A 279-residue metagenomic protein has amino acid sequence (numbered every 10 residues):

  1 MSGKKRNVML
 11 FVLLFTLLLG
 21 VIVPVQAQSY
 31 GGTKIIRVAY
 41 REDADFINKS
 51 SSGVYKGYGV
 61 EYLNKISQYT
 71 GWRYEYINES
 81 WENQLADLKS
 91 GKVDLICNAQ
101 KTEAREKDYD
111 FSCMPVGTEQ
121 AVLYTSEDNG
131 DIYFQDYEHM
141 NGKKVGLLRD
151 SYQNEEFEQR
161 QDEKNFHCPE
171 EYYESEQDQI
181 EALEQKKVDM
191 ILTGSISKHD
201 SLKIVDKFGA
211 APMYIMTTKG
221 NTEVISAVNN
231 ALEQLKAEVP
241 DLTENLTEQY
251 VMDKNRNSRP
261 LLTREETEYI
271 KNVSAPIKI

Functional and structural regions predicted by a protein language model:
M1-F11: Bacterial N-terminal signal peptides that target proteins for export
R6, Q26-Q28, I191, S195-I196: Carboxylate-rich, polar loop motifs that coordinate divalent cations or form catalytic acidic clusters
F11-G20: Bacterial N-terminal signal peptides
A27-K107, L147-R149, E163-N165, P169-Y173 (+4 more regions): Extracytoplasmic small-molecule ligand-binding "clamshell" domains of the periplasmic binding protein/Venus flytrap
R37-A39, L85-S90, L95, T102 (+10 more regions): Extracytoplasmic/periplasmic mature domains of Sec-exported, cell-envelope-associated bacterial proteins
G57-Y69, E127-Q153, G209-K271: Extended ligand-binding regions for polar small-molecule ligands
V60, N64, Q68-Y69, R73-H139 (+3 more regions): Acidic, polar ligand-binding/catalytic clefts
Q100, V122-D200: Pocket-lining segment of extracytoplasmic ligand-binding domains
